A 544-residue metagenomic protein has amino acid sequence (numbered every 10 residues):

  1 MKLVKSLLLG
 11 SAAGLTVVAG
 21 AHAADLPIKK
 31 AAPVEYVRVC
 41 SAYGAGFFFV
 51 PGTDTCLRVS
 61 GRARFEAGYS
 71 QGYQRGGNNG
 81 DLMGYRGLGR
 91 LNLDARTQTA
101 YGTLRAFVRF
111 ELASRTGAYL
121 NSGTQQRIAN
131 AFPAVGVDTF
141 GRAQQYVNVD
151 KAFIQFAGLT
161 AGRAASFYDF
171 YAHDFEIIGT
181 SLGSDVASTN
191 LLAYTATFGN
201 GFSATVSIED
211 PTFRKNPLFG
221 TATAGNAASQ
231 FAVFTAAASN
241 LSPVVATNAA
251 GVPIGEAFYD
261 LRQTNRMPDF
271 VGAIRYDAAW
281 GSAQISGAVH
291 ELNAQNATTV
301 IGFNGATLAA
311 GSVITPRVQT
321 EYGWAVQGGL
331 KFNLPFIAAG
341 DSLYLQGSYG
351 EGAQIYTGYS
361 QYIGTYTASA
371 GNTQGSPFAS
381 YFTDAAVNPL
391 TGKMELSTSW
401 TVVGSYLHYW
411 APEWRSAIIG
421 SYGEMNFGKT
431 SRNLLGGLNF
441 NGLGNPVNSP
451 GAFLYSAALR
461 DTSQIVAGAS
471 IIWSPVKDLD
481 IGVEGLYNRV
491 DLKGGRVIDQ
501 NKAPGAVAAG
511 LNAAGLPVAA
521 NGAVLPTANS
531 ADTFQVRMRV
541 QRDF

Functional and structural regions predicted by a protein language model:
M1-A24: Gram-negative bacterial Sec-dependent N-terminal signal peptides
A19-G20, A24-A165, D169, F175 (+10 more regions): Beta-barrel outer-membrane channel/assembly domains of diderm bacteria
Y43, S70, R75-N78, G123-G141 (+4 more regions): Surface-exposed coil loops of outer-membrane beta-barrel proteins
A63-A67, V108-L112, A161-A165, V206-D210 (+7 more regions): Transmembrane beta-barrel strands of outer-membrane/channel proteins
R115-A118, D169-A172, F213-N216, L292-Q295 (+3 more regions): Short catalytic/ligand-binding loop motif for oxyanion handling, primarily in non-cytosolic enzymes, centered on
N121, F132-Y146, V244-Q263, S312-Q319 (+4 more regions): Intrinsically disordered, low-complexity acidic Ser/Thr-rich regulatory segments
S229-A232, Y366-P377, N439-G442, K502-A514: Surface-exposed loop/turn segments flanking beta-strands in extracellular/periplasmic regions
S282-A467: Detector for outer-membrane/organellar transmembrane beta-barrel domains, recognizing the amphipathic beta-strand
